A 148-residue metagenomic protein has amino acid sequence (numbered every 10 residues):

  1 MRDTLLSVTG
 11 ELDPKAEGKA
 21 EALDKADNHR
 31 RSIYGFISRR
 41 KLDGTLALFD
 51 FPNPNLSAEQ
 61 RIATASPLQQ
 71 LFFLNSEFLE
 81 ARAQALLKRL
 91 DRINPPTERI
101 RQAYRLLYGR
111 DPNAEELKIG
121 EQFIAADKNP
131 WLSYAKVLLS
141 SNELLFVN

Functional and structural regions predicted by a protein language model:
M1-L107, D111, L139-N148: An acidic, gly/pro-interrupted, aromatic-rich
K118-D127: Amphipathic alpha-helical segments that form the core helices of the histone-fold
P130: Active-site neighborhood of thiol-dependent amide/isopeptide-bond enzymes
Y134: Globin-like tetrapyrrole-binding proteins
